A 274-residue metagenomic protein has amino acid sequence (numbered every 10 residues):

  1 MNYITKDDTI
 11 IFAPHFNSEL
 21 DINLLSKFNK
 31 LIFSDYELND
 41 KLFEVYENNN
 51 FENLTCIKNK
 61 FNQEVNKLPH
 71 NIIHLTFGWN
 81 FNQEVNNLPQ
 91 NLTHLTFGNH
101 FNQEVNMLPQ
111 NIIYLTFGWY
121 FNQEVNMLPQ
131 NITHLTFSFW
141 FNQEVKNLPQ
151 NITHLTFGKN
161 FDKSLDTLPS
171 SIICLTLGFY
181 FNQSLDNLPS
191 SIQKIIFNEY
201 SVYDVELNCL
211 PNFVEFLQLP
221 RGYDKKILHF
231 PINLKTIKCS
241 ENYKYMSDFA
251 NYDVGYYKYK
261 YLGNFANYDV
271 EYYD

Functional and structural regions predicted by a protein language model:
M1-T5, N17-S26, L38-N50, N62-P69 (+10 more regions): Short, T/G/N/S-enriched strand-turn elements that build extracellular solenoid repeat scaffolds
D7, F28, F51-L54, I72 (+8 more regions): Conserved hydrophobic position(s) of the canonical leucine-rich repeat
D7-D8, A13-H15, D253, D269: A composition-driven signal for long, intrinsically disordered, charge-rich low-complexity tracts
I11-S18, I32-D40, N53-Q63, T76-Q83 (+9 more regions): Concave beta-strand-loop units of leucine-rich repeat
T236-E241, N251-N264, V270-Y272: Eukaryotic C-terminal
